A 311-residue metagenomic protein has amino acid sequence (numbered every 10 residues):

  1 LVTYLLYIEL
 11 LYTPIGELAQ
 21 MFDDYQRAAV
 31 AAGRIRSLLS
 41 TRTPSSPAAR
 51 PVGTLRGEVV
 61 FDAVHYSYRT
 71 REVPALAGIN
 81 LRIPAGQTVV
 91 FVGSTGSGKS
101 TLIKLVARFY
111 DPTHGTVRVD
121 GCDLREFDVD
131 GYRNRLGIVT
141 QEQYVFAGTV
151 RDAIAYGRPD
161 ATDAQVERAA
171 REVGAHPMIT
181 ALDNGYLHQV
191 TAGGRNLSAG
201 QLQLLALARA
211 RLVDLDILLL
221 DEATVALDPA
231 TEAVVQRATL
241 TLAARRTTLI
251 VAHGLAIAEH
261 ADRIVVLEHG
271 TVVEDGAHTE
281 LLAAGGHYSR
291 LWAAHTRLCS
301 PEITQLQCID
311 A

Functional and structural regions predicted by a protein language model:
L1-L6: Membrane-water interface of transmembrane alpha-helices in multipass transporters/channels
L10-L38: Cytosolic ends of transmembrane helices, especially the final helix of ABC transmembrane type-1 domains
P14, M21, L38-T41, A261 (+1 more regions): Amphipathic, soluble alpha-helical interaction motifs
Y25, R42-S45: Signal-transduction coiled-coil helices of two-component systems
S37, P44, A155: Conserved E/DxxT/N motif and adjacent residues on the DHp alpha2 helix of HisKA-family sensor histidine kinases
T41-R42, S97: Charged, elongated alpha-helical coiled-coil/linker "stalk" segments that transmit conformational signals and mediate
P47, G53-A311: ABC-type nucleotide-binding domain
